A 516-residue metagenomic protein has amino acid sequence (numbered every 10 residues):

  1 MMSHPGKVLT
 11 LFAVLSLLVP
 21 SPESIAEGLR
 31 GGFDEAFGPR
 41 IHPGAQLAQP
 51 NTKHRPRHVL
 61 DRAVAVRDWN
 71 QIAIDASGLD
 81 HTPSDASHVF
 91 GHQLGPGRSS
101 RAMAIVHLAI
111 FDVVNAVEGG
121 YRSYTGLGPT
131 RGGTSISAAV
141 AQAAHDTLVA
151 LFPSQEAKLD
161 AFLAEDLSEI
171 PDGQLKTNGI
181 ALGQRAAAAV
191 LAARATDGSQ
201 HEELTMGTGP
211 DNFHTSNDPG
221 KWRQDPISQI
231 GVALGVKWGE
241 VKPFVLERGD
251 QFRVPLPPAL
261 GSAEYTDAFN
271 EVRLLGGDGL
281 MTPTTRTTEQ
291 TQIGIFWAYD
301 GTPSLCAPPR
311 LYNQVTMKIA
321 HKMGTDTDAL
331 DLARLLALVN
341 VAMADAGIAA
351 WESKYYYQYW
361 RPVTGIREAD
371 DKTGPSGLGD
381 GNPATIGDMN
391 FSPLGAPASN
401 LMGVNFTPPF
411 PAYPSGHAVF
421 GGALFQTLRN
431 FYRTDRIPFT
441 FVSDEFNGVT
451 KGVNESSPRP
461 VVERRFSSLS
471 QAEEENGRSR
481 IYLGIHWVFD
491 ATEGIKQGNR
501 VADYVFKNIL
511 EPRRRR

Functional and structural regions predicted by a protein language model:
M1-T10: Bacterial N-terminal signal peptides that target proteins for export
S3, L18-P20, G381, F391: Selective for proline/serine-rich intrinsically disordered segments in cytosolic/nuclear regulatory regions
L9-P20: Bacterial N-terminal signal peptides
S21-A26: Sec/Tat signal peptide C-region and signal peptidase I cleavage site
E27-R516: Acidic/polar surface patches and capping/hinge elements
